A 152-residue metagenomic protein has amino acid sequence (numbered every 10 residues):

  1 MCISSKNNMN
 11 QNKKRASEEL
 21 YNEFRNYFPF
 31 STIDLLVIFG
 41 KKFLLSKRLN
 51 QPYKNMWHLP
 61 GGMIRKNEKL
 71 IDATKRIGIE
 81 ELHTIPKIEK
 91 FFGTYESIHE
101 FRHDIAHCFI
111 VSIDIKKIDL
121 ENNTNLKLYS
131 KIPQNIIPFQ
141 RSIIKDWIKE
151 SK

Functional and structural regions predicted by a protein language model:
C2-D34: Acidic, metal-coordinating catalytic segment for phosphate/diphosphate chemistry, firing primarily on the Nudix
P29, L70, Q140: Hydrophobic (often cysteine-bearing) scaffold residues that line and stabilize catalytic clefts of nucleotide/cofactor
P29, W57, K127: Residues that recognize and position ribonucleotide moieties
S31-I33, K41, I105-H107, T124: Change "...and in nucleic-acid phosphodiester-cleaving endonucleases..." to "...and in nucleic-acid processing enzymes
K42-E80: Conserved Nudix-box catalytic region and its N-terminal flanking loop in Nudix hydrolases and closely related
H83-K116: Active-site segment of metal-dependent pyrophosphate-handling enzymes, primarily the Nudix hydrolase catalytic core
I110, I118-S151: NUDIX/MutT-family hydrolases
